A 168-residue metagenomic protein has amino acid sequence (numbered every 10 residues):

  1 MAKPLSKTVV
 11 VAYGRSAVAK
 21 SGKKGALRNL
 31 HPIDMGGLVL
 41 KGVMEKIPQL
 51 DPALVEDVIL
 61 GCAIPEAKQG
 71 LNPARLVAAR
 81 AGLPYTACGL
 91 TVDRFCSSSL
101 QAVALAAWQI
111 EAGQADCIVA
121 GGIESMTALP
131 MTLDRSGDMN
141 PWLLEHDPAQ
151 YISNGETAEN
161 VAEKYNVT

Functional and structural regions predicted by a protein language model:
A2-A63, A67-V77, A81, N160-T168: Conserved active-site "lid/cap" helical segment
Y13, G22, A78, Y85-L90 (+3 more regions): Residue-level signal for pocket-adjacent positions within structured domains
R15-A17, G61-P65, R94-S98, G122-T127: Acidic, glycine-rich active-site loops and adjacent beta-strand->loop/helix elements that engage anionic groups
A19-K20, G70, L100-L105, E124-P130: Short glycine/serine/threonine-rich phosphate/pyrophosphate-binding segments that cradle anionic phosphate groups
A26, G70, R75, A107 (+2 more regions): Hydrophobic alpha-helical segments
L30, C62-A115, P148-E159: Conserved catalytic cysteine-centered active-site region of acyl-thioester-dependent Claisen-condensing enzymes
P52-L60, C88-D93, I118-G122: Beta-strand segments within the central parallel beta-sheet cores of soluble alpha/beta enzyme folds
E111-K164: Flexible glycine-/small-residue-enriched beta->alpha junction loops that bind anionic phosphate/pyrophosphate groups
